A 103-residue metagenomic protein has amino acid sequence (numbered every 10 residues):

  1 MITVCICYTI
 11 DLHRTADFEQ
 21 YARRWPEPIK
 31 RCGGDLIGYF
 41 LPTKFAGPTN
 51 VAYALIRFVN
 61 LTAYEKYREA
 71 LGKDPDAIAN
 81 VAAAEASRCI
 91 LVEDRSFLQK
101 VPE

Functional and structural regions predicted by a protein language model:
M1-C7, F18, I29, V51-R57: Short, structured motif recognition centered on aromatic/hydrophobic residues
M1-I2, A86-P102: Intrinsic disorder/low-complexity detector
T9-D11, R57-V59, L98: Solvent-exposed residues in well-ordered beta-strands and their adjoining turns, especially edge/terminal strands
I10-Q20: Short, surface-exposed ligand-recognition loops at beta-strand->loop->(often short) alpha-helix junctions that present
R14-A16, T62-Y64, E103: Residue-level signal for secondary-structure boundary sites
Q20-G38, R57-D94: An amphipathic, aromatic/His-enriched active-site/gating alpha helix that lines ligand/cofactor pockets
F40-K44: Short, solvent-exposed loop/turn elements at beta->coil junctions and helix N-caps that rim active or binding pockets
A46-N50: Short acidic/glycine-enriched loop/turn segments that link adjacent beta-strands
